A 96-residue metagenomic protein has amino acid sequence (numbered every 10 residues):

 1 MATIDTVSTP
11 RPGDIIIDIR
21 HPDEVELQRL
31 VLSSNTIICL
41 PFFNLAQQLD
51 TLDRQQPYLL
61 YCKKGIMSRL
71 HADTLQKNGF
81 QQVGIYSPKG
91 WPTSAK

Functional and structural regions predicted by a protein language model:
M1-I15, I19-P57, K64-K96: Rhodanese-like catalytic fold shared by cysteine-dependent sulfurtransferases and DSP/PTP-type phosphatases
